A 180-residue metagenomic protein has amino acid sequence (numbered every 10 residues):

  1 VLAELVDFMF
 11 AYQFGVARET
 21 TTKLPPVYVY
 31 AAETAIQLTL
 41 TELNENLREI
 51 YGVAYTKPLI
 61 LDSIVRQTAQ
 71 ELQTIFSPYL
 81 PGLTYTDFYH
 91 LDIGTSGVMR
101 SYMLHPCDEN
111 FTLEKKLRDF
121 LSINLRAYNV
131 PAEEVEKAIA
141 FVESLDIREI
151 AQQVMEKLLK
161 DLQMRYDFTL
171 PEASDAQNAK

Functional and structural regions predicted by a protein language model:
V1-R18: An amphipathic alpha-helix adjacent to DNA-recognition modules
L2, Y30-T34, L47, F88-D92 (+2 more regions): Short runs of predominantly hydrophobic/aromatic residues within well-ordered alpha helices that form helix-helix
F14-L47, T56-K57, S63-A69: Hydrophobic alpha-helical connector segments
L24, P81-F88, E133-K137: Short, surface-exposed acidic
L40, N44, V98, I123-P131: Phosphate/oxyanion-binding loops and surfaces in catalytic or ligand/nucleic-acid-binding neighborhoods
V53-C107, F111-L125: Amphipathic alpha-helical packing segments from all-alpha helical-bundle domains
T74, D108-K180: C-terminal peripheral helix-coil segments that are non-catalytic and often amphipathic
